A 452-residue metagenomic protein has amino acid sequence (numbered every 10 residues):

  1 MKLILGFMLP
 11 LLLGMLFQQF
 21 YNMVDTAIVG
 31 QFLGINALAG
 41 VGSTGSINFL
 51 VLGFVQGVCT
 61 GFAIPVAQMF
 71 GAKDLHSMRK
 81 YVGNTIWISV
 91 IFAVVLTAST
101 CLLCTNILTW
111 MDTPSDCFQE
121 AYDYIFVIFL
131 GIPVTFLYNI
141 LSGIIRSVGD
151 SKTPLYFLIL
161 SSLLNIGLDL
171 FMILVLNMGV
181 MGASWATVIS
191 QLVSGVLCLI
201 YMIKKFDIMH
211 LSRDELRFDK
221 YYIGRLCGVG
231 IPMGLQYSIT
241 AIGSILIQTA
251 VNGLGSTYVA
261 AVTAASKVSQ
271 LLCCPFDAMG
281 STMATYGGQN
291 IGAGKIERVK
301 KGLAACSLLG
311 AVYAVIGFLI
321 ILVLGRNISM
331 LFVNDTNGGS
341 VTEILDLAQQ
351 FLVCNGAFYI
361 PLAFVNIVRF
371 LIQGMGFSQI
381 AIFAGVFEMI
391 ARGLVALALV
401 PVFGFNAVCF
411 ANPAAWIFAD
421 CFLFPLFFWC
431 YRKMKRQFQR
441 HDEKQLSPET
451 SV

Functional and structural regions predicted by a protein language model:
M1-F32, S46-G61, P65, V90-T97 (+4 more regions): N-terminal transmembrane alpha-helices
M1-M8, V66-G131, V175-I231, G287-F358 (+1 more regions): Short alpha-helical transmembrane segments in multi-pass integral membrane proteins
G6-D25, V127, S161, S190-S194 (+3 more regions): Transmembrane helical elements of multi-pass membrane transporters/channels
L16, F20-A39, L108-S115, F171-M178 (+5 more regions): Helix-terminus/linker motif at the lipid-water interface of multi-pass membrane proteins
V29-F49, S115-E120, V180-M181, Y222-V229 (+4 more regions): Interfacial/gating helices of multi-pass transporter permease domains
L38-A98, T135-P154, A261-G325, L362-G376 (+1 more regions): Small-residue-rich hydrophobic transmembrane alpha-helices
L50-G53, N165-D169, G195-L199, L271-C274 (+3 more regions): Hydrophobic transmembrane alpha-helices of multi-pass small-molecule transporters
C59, I128-R146, P154-S162, A183-V196 (+4 more regions): Short runs within selected transmembrane alpha-helices of multi-pass transporters and secretion channels
